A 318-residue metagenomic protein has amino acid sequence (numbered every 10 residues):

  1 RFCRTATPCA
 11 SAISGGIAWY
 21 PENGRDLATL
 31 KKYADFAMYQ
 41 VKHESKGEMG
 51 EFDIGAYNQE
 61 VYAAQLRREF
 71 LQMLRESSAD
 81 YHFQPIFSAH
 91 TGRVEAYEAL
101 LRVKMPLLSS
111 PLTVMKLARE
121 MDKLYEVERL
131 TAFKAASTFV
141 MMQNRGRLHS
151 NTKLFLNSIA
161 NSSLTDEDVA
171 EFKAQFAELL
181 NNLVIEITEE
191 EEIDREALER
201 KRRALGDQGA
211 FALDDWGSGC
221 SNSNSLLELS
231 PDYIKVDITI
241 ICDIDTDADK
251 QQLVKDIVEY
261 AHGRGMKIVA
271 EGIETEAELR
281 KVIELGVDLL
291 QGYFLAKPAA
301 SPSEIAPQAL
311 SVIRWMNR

Functional and structural regions predicted by a protein language model:
R1-P8, Q40, T138-R145, R314: Short catalytic/binding micro-motifs of nucleotide second-messenger systems
C3-F36, E48-E51, N151-N157: A short glycine-enriched loop-to-beta-strand structural element that forms part of the catalytic core of nucleotide
P21, L27, F36-H82, H90 (+4 more regions): C-di-GMP signaling machinery
A28-T29, G47, E95-E98, N182: Short beta-strand edge/capping elements of PAS-family sensory modules
Q65, V169-F172, E199-R200, A248-K255: Charged helix-capping and loop-helix junction motifs
H82-K116, A135, I159: A short, well-structured catalytic beta-strand-centered motif of the EAL phosphodiesterase domain for c-di-GMP
H90-R93, V103-L107, R147, I159-S163 (+2 more regions): EAL-family c-di-GMP phosphodiesterase catalytic domain
E95, Y125-R200, G272: Catalytic core of bacterial c-di-GMP phosphodiesterases, primarily the EAL and HD-GYP domains, capturing alpha-helical
